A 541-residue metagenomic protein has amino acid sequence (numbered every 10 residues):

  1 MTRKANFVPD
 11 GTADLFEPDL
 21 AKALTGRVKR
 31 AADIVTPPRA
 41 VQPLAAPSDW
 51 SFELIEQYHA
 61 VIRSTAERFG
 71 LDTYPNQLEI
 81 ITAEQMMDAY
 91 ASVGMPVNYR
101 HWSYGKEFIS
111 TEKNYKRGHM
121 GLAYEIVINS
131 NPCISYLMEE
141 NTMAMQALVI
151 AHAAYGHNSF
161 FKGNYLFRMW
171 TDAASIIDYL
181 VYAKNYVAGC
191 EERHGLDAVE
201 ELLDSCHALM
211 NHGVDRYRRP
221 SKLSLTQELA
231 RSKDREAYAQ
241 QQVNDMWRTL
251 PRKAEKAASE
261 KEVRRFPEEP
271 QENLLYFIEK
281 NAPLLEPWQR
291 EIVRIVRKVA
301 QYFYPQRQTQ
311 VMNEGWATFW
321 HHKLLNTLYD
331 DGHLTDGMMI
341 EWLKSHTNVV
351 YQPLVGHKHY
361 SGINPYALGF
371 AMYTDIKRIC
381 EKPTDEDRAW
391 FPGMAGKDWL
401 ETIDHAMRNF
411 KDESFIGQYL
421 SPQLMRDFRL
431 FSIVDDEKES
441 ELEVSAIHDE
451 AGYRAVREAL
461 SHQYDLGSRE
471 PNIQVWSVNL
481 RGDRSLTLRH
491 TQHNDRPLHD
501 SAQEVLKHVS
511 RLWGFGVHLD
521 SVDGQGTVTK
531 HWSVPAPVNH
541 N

Functional and structural regions predicted by a protein language model:
V28, A32-A45, E53-C133, W247-L285 (+2 more regions): Auxiliary, metal-adjacent structural segments of Zn-dependent hydrolase domains
P43-S48, N131-E139, S259-E260, R297-T309 (+2 more regions): Glycine- and acidic
P47-I55, L137-E140, M169-D178, E260-R264 (+4 more regions): Fold-level signature of zinc-dependent metallopeptidase catalytic domains
M87-N131, L180-M246: N-terminal accessory alpha/beta regions
C133, M138-E140, A144, F160 (+1 more regions): Non-catalytic terminal regions of proteins
A144-V149, A153, H157: Active-site alpha-helix of zinc metalloproteases
N158-S224, K233, E314, T318-H333 (+1 more regions): Post-HExxH zinc-binding segment in Zn-dependent metallohydrolases
E262-S361, P365-Y366, F370: Long, internal scaffold/assembly segments composed of regular secondary structure
